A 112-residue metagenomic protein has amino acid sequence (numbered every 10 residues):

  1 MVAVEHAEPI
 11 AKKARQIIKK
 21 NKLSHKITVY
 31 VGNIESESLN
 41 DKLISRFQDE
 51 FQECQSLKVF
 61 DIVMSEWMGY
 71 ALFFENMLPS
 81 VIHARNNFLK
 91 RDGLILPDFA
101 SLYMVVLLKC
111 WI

Functional and structural regions predicted by a protein language model:
M1-I112: Class I SAM-binding transferase module
